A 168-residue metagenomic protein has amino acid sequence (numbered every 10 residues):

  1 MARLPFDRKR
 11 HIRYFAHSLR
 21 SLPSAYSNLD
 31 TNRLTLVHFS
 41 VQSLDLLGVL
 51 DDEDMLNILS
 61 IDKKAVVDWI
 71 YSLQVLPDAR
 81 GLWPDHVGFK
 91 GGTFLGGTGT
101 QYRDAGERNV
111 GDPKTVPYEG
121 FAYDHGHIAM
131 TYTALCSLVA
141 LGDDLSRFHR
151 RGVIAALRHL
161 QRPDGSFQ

Functional and structural regions predicted by a protein language model:
M1-Q168: Preference for long, amphipathic alpha-helical scaffolds in soluble/luminal domains and all-alpha bundles
